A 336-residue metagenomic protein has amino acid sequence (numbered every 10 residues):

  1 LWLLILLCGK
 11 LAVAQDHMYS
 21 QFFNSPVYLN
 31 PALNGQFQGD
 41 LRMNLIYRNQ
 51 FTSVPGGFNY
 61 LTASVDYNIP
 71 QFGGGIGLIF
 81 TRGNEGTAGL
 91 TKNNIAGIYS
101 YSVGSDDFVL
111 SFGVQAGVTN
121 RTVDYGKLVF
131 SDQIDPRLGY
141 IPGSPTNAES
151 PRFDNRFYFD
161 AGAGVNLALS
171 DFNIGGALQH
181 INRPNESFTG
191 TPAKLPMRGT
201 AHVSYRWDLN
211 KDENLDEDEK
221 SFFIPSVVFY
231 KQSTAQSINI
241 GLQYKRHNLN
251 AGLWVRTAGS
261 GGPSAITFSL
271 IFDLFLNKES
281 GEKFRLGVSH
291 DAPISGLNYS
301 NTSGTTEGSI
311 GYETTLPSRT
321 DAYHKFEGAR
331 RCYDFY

Functional and structural regions predicted by a protein language model:
L1-G9: Sec-dependent N-terminal signal peptides
K10-A14: Sec/Tat signal peptide C-region and signal peptidase I cleavage site
Q15-Y28, A32-L33, L41, R48-G57 (+3 more regions): Outer-membrane beta-barrel translocator/channel fold
F37, D124, S187: Active-site-proximal flexible loops/turns
M43, G56-N59, Q133-Q179, N185-T191 (+1 more regions): Transmembrane beta-strand segments of outer-membrane beta-barrel domains in Gram-negative and organellar OMPs
G162-P184, P192-H247, G252-R256: Detector for outer-membrane/organellar transmembrane beta-barrel domains, recognizing the amphipathic beta-strand
